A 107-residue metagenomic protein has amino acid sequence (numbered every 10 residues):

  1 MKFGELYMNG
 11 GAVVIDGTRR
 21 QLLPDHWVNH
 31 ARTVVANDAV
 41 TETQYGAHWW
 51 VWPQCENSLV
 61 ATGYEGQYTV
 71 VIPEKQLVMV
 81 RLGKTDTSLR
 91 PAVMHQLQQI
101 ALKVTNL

Functional and structural regions predicted by a protein language model:
M1-T33: Active-site-proximal binding-pocket segments
M1-V13, Q67-G83: Active-site-proximal alpha-helical segments within enzyme catalytic domains
R19, L23, T41, V93: Short acidic-hydrophobic sequence patches enriched in Asp/Glu that either
R19-R20, R32, R81, R90 (+1 more regions): Arginine residue identity/basic-tract feature
D25-V78: Active-site Gly/Thr loop motif
T85-T87: A short acidic/small-residue loop/turn micro-motif
R90-L107: Short, gly/Ser/Thr-rich active-site loops of penicillin-recognizing serine hydrolases
